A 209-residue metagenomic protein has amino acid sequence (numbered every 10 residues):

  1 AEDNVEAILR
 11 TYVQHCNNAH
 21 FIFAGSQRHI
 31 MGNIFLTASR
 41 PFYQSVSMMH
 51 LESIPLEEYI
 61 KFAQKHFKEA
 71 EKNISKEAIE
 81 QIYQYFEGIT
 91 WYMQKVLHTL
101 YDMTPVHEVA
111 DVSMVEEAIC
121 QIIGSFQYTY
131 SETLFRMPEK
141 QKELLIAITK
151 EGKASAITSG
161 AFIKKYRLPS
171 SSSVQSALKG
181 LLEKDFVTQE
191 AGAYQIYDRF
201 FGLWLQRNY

Functional and structural regions predicted by a protein language model:
A1-Q27, L36: Conserved Walker B catalytic segment
I8, T99, G180: Alpha-helical DNA-recognition elements
Q14, Y128-Y209: C-terminal leucine-rich, beta-strand-based interaction scaffolds used for sensing/assembly
R28-V46: Short regulatory helix/loop adjacent to the ATP-binding pocket of P-loop NTPases
S47-E58: Conserved AAA+ ATPase "SRH/arginine-finger" region at the nucleotide-binding site
L56-Q64, S159: An amphipathic alpha-helix signature
Q64-T129, E139, A191: Amphipathic alpha-helical "lid/sensor" segments that cap RecA-like P-loop NTPase cores
